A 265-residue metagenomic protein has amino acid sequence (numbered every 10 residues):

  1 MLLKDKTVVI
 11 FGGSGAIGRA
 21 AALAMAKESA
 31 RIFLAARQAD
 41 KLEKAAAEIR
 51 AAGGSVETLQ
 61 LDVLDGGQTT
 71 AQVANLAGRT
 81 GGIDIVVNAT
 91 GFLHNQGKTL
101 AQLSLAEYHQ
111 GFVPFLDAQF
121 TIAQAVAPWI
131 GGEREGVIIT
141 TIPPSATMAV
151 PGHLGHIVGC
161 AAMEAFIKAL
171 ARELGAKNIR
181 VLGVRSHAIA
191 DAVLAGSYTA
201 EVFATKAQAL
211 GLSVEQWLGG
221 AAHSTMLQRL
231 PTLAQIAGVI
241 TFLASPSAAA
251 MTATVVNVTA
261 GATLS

Functional and structural regions predicted by a protein language model:
T7, S14-G15: Conserved glycine-rich cofactor-binding loop
D40, Q60-A71, L105: The beta1-alpha1 cofactor-binding region of Rossmann-like NAD(H)/NADP(H)-dependent oxidoreductases
F92, L105, G111, V137-M163 (+2 more regions): Catalytic loop of short-chain dehydrogenase/reductase
G97, R229, I240-F242, T252-S265: Short C-terminal tail/terminal secondary-structure segment of NAD(P)H-dependent dehydrogenase/reductase domains
G97-L100, S104-F112, F203, A221: Substrate-binding pocket helix/loop in short-chain dehydrogenase/reductase
P128, R172-E173, A249: Alpha-helical segment proximal to the catalytic Tyr-Lys
G175, R180, M251-A253: Short, small/polar-rich loop/turn modules that mediate ligand/substrate recognition or access, typified
A176, I189-S224: A glycine/serine/threonine-rich, flexible loop-to-helix segment that serves as the NAD(P) cofactor-binding "lid"
